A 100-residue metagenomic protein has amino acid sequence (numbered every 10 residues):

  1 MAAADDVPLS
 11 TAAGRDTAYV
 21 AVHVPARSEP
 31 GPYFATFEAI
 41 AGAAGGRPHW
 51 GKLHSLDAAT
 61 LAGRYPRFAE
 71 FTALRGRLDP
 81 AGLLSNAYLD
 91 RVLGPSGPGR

Functional and structural regions predicted by a protein language model:
M1-T60: Substrate-recognition/cap regions that form aromatic- and gly/pro-loop-enriched pockets for small-molecule ligands
R47-R100: Activity-critical C-terminal alpha-helical subdomain
